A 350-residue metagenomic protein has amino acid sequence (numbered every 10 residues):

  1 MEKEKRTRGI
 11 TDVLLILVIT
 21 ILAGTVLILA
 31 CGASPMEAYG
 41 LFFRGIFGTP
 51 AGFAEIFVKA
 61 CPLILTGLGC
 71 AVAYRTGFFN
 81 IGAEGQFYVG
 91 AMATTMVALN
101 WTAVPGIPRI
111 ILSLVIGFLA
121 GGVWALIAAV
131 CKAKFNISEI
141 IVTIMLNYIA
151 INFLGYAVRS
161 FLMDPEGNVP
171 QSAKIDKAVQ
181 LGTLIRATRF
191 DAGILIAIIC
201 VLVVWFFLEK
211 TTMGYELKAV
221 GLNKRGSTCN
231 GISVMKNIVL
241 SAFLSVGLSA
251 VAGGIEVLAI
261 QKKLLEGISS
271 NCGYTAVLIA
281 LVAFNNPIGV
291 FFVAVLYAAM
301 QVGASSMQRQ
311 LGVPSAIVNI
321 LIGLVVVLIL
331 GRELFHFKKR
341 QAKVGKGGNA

Functional and structural regions predicted by a protein language model:
M1-G67, I107-P108: Membrane-interfacial amphipathic/re-entrant helices at transmembrane-helix boundaries
M1-I19, T25-L29, L222, C229-K236 (+1 more regions): Cytosolic-side transmembrane-helix boundaries in multi-pass membrane proteins
E2-T11, Y74-G82, V104-I107, I111-N168 (+3 more regions): Short loop segments and helix-boundary regions at transmembrane helix junctions of multi-pass inner-membrane proteins
V26-C31, I46-W101, L119-I137, G226 (+2 more regions): Single transmembrane alpha-helix segments in multi-pass membrane proteins
A33-E37, Y74-A93, A133-V142, Q261-Y274 (+3 more regions): Short, non-helical or kinked segments that cap or interrupt transmembrane helices
E139-K210, V344-N349: Transmembrane helix-bundle core of multi-pass membrane transporters and related energy-transducing complexes
R186-K263, P287-I288: Helix-loop-helix "hairpin" substructures at the membrane interface of multi-pass membrane proteins
F243, S249-I322: Transmembrane alpha-helical segments in multi-pass inner-membrane proteins
